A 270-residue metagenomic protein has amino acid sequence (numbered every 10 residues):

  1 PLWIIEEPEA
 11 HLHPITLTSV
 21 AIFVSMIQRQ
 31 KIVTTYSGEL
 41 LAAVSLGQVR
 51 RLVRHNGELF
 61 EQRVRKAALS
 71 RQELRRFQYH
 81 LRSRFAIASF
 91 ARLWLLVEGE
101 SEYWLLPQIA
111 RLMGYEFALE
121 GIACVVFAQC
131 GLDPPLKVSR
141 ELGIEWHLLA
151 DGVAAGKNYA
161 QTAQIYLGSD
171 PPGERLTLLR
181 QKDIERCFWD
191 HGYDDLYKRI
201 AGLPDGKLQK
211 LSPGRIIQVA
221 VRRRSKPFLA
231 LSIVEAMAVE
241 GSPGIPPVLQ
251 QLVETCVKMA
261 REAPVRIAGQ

Functional and structural regions predicted by a protein language model:
P1-R84, V257-K258, E262-G269: Switch/communication elements of ASCE P-loop NTPase nucleotide-binding domains
A21-S25, P135-L136, A163-L167: Short amphipathic alpha-helical segments and helix-helix/interface helices
V24, A110-G114, G192: Active-site catalytic pocket residues across diverse enzymes, especially alpha/beta-hydrolases
E39-A43, G47-A155, G173: RecA-like P-loop NTPase motor core
A123-T162, P243-Q270: C-terminal extensions
D151, K157-L229: Activity-critical C-terminal alpha-helical subdomain
P204-Q270: Charge-patterned, long linear interaction tracts outside catalytic cores
